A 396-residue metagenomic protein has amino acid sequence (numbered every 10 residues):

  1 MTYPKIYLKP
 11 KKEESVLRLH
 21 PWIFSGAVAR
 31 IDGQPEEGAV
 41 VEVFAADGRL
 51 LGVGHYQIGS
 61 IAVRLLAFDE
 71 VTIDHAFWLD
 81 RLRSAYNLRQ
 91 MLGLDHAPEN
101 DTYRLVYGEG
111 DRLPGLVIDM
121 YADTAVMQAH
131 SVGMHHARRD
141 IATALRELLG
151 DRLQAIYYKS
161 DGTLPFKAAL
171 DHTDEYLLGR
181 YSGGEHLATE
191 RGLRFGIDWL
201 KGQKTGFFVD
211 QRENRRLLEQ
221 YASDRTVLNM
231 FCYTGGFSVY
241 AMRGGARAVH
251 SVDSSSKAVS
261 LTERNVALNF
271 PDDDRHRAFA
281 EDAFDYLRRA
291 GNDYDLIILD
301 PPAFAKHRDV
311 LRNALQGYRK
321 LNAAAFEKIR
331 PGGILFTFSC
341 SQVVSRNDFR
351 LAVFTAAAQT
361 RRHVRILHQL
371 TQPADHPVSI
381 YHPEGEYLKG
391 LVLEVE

Functional and structural regions predicted by a protein language model:
M1-A122: Non-catalytic accessory regions of SAM-dependent methyltransferases
V106-D119, H135-F208, R216: Non-catalytic substrate-recognition/targeting regions of SAM-dependent transferases
D224-Y233: Conserved class I S-adenosyl-L-methionine
T234-R247: Conserved SAM-binding loop of SAM-dependent methyltransferases across substrates and taxa, primarily the Class I
A248-D253: Conserved SAM-binding motif I beta-strand of class I
K257-I298: S-adenosyl-L-methionine
Y294-A324: Mobile active-site "lid"/loop adjacent to the S-adenosyl-L-methionine
I334-E396: C-terminal catalytic and target-recognition region of SAM-dependent MTase-like enzymes, primarily methyltransferases
